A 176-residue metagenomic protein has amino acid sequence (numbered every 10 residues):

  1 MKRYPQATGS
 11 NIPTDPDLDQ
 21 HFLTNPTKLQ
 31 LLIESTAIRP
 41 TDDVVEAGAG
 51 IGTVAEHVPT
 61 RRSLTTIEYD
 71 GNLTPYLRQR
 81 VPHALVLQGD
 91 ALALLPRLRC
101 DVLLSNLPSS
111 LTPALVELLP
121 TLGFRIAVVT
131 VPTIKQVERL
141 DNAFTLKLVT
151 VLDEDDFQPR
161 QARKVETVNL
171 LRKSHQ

Functional and structural regions predicted by a protein language model:
M1-Q176: Catalytic cores of RNA-modifying enzymes
